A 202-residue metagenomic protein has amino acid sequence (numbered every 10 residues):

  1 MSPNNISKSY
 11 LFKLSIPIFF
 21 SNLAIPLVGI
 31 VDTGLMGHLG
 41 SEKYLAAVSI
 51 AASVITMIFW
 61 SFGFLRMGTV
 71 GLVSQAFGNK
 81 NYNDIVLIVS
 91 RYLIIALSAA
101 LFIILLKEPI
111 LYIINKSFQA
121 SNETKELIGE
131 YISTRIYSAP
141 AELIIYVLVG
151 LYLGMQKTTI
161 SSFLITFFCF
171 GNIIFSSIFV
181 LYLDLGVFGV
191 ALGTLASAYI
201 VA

Functional and structural regions predicted by a protein language model:
M1-S15, V73-P140, G171-I174, V180-A202: Short alpha-helical transmembrane segments in multi-pass integral membrane proteins
F12, S21, I25-V31, L65 (+4 more regions): Residue-level micro-sites within transmembrane alpha helices that shape and flank functional polar/acidic positions
I18-G71, R135-E142, S197: Transmembrane helix-bundle signature of multi-pass secondary active exporters and lipid flippases
L27-I30, H38-E42, A76-N79, G154-Q156 (+1 more regions): Helix-loop interface residues and adjacent transmembrane-helix termini in multi-pass membrane transporters, primarily
I30-G34, V147-L151, F170-L181: Alpha-helical transmembrane segments of multipass membrane proteins
L45-L105, E142-S161: Small-residue-rich hydrophobic transmembrane alpha-helices
Q156-F163, F167, V187, A191: Short, non-helical or kinked segments that cap or interrupt transmembrane helices
